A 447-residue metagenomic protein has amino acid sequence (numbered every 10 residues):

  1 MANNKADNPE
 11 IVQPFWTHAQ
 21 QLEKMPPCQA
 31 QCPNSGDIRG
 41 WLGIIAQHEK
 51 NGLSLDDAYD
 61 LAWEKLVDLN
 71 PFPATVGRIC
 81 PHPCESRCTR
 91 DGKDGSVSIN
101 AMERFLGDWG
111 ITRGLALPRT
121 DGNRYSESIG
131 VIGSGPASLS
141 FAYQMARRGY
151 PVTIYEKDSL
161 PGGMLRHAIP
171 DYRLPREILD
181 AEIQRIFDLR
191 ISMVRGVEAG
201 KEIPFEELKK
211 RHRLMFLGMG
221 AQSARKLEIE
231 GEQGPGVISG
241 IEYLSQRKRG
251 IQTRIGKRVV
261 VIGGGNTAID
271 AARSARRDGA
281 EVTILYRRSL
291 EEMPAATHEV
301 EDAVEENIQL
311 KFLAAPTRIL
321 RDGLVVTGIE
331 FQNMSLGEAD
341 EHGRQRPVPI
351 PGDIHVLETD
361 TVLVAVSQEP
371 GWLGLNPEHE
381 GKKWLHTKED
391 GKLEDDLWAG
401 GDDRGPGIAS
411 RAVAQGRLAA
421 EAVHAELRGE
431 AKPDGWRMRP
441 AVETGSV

Functional and structural regions predicted by a protein language model:
M1-S128, M215-Q233, R321-V326, T359 (+4 more regions): Ferredoxin-type iron-sulfur electron-transfer modules and their immediate structural context
G110-L115, G196-A199, S239-Q246, H342-P349 (+1 more regions): Short gly/ser/thr-rich secondary-structure transition/capping motifs
N123, S128-I132, D180-E230, R318-E330 (+3 more regions): Feature captures the FAD/FMN-dependent oxidoreductase FAD-binding
V131-Y155, V194-P204, K209, S223-R225 (+5 more regions): Rossmann-like dinucleotide/flavin-binding elements
P151-I154, D158-L189, M193, R247 (+2 more regions): Rossmann-like dinucleotide-binding cores of NAD(P)H-dependent redox enzymes
M164-A168, H342, L375-P377: Short acidic, glycine/proline-rich loop/turn micro-motifs
